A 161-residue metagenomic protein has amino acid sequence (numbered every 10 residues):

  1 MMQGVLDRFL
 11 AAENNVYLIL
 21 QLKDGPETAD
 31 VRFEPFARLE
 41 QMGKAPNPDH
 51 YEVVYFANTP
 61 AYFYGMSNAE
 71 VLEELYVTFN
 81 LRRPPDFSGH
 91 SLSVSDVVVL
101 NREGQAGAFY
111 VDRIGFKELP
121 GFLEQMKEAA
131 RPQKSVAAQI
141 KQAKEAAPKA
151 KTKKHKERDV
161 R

Functional and structural regions predicted by a protein language model:
M1-S88, L92-V94, R102-V160: Gram-negative host-targeted secretion-system effectors, predominantly Type III and Type IV, recognized via long
